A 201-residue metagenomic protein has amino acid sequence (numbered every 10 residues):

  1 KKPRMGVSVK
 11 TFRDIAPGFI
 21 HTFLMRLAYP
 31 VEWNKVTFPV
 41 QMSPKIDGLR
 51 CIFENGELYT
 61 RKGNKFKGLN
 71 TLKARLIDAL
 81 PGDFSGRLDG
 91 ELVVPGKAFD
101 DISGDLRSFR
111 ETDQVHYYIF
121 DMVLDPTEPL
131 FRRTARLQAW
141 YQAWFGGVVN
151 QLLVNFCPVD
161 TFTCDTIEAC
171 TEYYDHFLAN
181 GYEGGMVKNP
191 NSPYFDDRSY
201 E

Functional and structural regions predicted by a protein language model:
K1-R4: Low-complexity, highly charged intrinsically disordered N-terminal segments that act as targeting/localization
G6-T22, P158-E201: Amphipathic alpha-helical
R13-M42: Charged, flexible boundary elements
M25-Y29, A98-I102, D165-T171: Short, motif-level signal for alpha-helix interfacial/capping segments enriched in acidic residues and aromatics/proline
E32, A143, E172-Y174: Short intrinsically disordered, low-complexity segments
W33, L106-H116, H176-P190: Short, Lys/Arg-enriched charge-dense amphipathic segments
N34-V154: Covalent nucleotidyltransferase
